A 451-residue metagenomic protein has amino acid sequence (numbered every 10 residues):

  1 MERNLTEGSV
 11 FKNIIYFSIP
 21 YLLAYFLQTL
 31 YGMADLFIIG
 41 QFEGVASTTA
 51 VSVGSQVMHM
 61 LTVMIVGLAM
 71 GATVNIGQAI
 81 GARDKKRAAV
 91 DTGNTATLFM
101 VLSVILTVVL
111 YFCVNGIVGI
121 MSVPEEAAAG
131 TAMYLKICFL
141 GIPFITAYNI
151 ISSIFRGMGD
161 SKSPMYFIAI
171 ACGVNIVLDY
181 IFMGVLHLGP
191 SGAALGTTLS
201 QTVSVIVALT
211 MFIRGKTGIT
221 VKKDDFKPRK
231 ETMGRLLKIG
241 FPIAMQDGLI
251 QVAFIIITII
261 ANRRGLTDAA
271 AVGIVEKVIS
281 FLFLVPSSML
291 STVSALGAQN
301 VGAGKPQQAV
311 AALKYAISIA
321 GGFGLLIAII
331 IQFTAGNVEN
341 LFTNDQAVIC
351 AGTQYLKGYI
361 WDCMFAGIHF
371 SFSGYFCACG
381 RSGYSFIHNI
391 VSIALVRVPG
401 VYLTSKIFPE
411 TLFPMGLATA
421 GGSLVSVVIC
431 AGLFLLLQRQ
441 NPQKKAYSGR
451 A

Functional and structural regions predicted by a protein language model:
M1-S18, I76-G141, V185-F241, G297-D362 (+1 more regions): Short alpha-helical transmembrane segments in multi-pass integral membrane proteins
K12-T73, G77, F241-A261: Signature of the first transmembrane helix
Y16-G32, I137, A171, S200-S204 (+4 more regions): Transmembrane helical elements of multi-pass membrane transporters/channels
Y21, Y25, F37, V74 (+16 more regions): Transmembrane alpha-helix boundary and packing residues in multipass membrane permease domains and related
L22, F26, L30, A34 (+17 more regions): Generic alpha-helical transmembrane segments of integral inner-membrane proteins, especially permease/transport modules
L30-T49, V118-E125, I181-L188, G248-F281 (+3 more regions): Helix-terminus/linker motif at the lipid-water interface of multi-pass membrane proteins
T48-V108, I145-P164, T258, A271-A335 (+1 more regions): Small-residue-rich hydrophobic transmembrane alpha-helices
C138-R156, P164-C172, A193-I206, S287-L290 (+3 more regions): Short runs within selected transmembrane alpha-helices of multi-pass transporters and secretion channels
